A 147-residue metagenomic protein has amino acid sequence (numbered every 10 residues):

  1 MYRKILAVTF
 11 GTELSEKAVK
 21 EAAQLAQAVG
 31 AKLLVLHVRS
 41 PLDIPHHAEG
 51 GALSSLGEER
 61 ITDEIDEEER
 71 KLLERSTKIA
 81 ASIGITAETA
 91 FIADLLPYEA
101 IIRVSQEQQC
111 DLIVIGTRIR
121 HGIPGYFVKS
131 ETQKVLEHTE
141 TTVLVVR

Functional and structural regions predicted by a protein language model:
R3, D111, E140: Conserved acidic residues
R3-L56, A81-E88: Small/aliphatic-rich secondary-structure junction motif
A18, P45-A48, E99-I102, G125-F127: Short, well-ordered secondary-structure micro-motifs
G50-S54, Q106-Q108, E131-T132: Short, hinge-like loop/turn segments at secondary-structure boundaries
S55-K71: A short acidic, glycine-rich active-site loop that binds or catalyzes chemistry on phosphate/adenosine moieties
K78-I113: Structural beta-alpha unit
L112-H138: Glycine-rich, Arg-bearing micro-motifs that act as flexible, cationic patches
T141-V146: Short, flexible loop segments at boundaries between secondary-structure elements
